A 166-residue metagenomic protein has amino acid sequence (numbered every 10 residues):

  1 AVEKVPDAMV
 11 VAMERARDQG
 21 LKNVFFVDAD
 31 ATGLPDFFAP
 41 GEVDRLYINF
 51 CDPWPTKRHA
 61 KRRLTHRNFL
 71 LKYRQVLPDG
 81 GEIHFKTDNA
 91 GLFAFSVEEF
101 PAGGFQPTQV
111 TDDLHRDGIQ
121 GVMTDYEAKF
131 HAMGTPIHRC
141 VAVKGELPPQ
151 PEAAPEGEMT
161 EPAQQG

Functional and structural regions predicted by a protein language model:
A1, F26, F85: Conserved SAM-binding loop
V5-P6: Conserved SAM/SAH-binding beta-strand->alpha-helix loop
V10, D36, A94: Alpha-helical elements of the RecA-like P-loop NTPase motor core of helicases
M13-R45: S-adenosyl-L-methionine
F37, V43-L64: A short SAM/SAH-binding and catalytic strip from SAM-dependent methyltransferases
K57-A60, H84-G103: Conserved class I S-adenosyl-L-methionine
R63-E82: A short glycine-rich, Lys/Arg-flanked "PGG" loop and its adjoining helix->strand segment in the class I
S96-G166: Class I S-adenosyl-L-methionine
